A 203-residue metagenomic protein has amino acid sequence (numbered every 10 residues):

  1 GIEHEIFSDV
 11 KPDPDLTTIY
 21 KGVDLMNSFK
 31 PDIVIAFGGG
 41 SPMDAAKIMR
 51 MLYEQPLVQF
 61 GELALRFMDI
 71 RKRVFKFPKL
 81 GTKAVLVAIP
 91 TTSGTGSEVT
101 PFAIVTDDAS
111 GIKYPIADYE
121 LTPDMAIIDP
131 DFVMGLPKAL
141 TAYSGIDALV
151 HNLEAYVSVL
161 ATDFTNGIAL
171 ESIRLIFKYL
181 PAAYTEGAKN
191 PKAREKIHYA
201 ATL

Functional and structural regions predicted by a protein language model:
G1: Small-residue-rich anion-binding loops in enzyme active sites
H4-F7, Y53, F102, Y156: Aromatic side chains
I6-L16: Short beta->alpha junction loops
V10, P90, D131: Residues at the C-termini of beta-strands that transition into short coil/loop
T17-D24, S28-I128: Glycine/threonine-rich beta-strand-loop-alpha-helix active-site module that forms ligand/phosphate-binding
F102-L203: Carboxylate- and glycine-rich phosphate/diphosphate-binding segment that chelates Mg2+/Mn2+
